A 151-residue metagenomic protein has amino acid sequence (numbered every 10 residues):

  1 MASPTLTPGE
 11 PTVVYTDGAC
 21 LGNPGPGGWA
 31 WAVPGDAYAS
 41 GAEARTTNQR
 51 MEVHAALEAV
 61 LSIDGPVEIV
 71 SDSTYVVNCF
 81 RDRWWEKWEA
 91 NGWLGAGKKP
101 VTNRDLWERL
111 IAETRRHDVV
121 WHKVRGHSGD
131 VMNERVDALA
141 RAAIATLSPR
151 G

Functional and structural regions predicted by a protein language model:
M1-R50, H54, E58-P66, R141-S148: RNase H-like nuclease fold core
V13-P26, E58-R135, L139, I144: RNase H catalytic domain
A44-T47, K98-N103, G151: Short C-terminal domain-edge/linker segments immediately following a structured domain
F80, P149-G151: Extended, charge-rich low-complexity interaction segments
